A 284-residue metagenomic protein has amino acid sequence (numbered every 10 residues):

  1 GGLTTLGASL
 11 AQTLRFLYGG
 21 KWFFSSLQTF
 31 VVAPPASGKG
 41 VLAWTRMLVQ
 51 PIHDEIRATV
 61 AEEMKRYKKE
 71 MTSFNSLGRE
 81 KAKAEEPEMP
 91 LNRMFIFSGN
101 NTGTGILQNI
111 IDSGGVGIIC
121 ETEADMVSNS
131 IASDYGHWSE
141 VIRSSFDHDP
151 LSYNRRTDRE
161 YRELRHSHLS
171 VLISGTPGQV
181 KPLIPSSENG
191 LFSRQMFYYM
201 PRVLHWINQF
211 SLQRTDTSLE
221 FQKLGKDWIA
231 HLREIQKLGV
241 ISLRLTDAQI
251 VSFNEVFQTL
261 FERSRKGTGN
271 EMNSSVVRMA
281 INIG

Functional and structural regions predicted by a protein language model:
G1-G284: Phosphate-handling catalytic cores of nucleic-acid transaction enzymes
